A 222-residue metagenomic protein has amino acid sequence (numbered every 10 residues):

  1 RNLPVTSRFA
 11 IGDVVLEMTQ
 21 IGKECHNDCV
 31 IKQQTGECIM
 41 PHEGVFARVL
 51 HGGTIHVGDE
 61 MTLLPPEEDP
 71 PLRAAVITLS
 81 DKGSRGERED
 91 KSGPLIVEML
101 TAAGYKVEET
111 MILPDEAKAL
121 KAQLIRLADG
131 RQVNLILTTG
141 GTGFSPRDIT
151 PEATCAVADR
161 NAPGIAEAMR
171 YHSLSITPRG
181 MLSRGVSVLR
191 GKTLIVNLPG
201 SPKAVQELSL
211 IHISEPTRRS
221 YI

Functional and structural regions predicted by a protein language model:
R1-P70: Metal-cofactor-dependent catalytic cores
G12-V14, P71-A74, R131-V133, P178 (+1 more regions): Short coil/turn connectors at secondary-structure junctions
D69-D115: Glycine-rich phosphate/diphosphate-binding loop of Rossmann-like nucleotide-binding domains
I77-T78, T138-T139, N197-P199: Short beta-strand segments
T101, V107-T138, G143-V157: N-terminal small/polar loop signature for handling phosphorylated ligands or for N-terminal nucleophile
R147-Q206: Glycine-rich phosphate/nucleotide-binding loop
L208-L210: Active-site-proximal C-terminal subdomain of hydrolase catalytic domains
H212-I222: Single conserved hydrophobic/aromatic residue that forms the stacking wall/gate of nucleotide- or nucleobase-binding
